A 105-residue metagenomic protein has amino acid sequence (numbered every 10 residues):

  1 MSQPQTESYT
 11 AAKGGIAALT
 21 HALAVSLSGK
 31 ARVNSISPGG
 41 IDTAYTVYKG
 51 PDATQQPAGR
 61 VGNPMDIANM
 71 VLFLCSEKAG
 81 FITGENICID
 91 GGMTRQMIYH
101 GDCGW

Functional and structural regions predicted by a protein language model:
M1, L23, M93: Active-site segment of SDR-like NAD(P)-dependent oxidoreductases
M1-E7, K30, G59, P64 (+1 more regions): Active-site loop immediately N-terminal to the catalytic Tyr-X3-Lys motif of short-chain dehydrogenase/reductase
Y9, A17: Catalytic tyrosine of NAD(P)H-dependent dehydrogenase/reductases that use a Tyr as the general acid/base
A12, T20: Active-site helix of classical SDR
V25-G29, G80: Alpha-helical segment proximal to the catalytic Tyr-Lys
S35-I36, P51-I82, I89-G91: C-terminal helical subdomain
S35-P57, Q96-W105: A glycine/serine/threonine-rich, flexible loop-to-helix segment that serves as the NAD(P) cofactor-binding "lid"
A79-I82, I87-W105: C-terminal tail/cap regions
